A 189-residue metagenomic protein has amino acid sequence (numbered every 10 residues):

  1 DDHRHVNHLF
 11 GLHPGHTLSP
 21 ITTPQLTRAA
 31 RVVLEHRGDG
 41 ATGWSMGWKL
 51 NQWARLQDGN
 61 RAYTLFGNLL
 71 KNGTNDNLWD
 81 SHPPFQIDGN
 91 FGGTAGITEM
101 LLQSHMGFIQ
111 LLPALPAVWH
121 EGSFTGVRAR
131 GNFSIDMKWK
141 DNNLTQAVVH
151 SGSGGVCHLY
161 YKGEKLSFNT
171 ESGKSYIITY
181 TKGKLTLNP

Functional and structural regions predicted by a protein language model:
D1-F108, G122, T145: Active-site core of glycosidic bond-cleaving carbohydrate-active enzymes
H5-V6, L18-A41, A54-R61, E121-P189: Beta-rich accessory regions
L78, H105-D136: Glycan-recognition and catalytic regions of carbohydrate-active enzymes
